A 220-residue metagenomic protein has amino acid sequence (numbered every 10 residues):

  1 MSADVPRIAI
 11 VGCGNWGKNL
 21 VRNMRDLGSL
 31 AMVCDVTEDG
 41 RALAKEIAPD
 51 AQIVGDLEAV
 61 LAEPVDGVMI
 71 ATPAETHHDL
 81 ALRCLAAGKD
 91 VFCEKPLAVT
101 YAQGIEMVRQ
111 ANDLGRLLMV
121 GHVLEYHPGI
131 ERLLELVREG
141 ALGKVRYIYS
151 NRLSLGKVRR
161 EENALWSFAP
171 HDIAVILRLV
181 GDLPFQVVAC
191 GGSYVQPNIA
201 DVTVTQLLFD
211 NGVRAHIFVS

Functional and structural regions predicted by a protein language model:
M1-A48: N-terminal Rossmann-like dinucleotide-binding module
N19, L43, A59, G67 (+5 more regions): Alpha-helical elements of Rossmann-like donor-binding domains used by nucleotide-donor carbohydrate transfer enzymes
L30, A51, A87-K89, L114-R116 (+1 more regions): A short helix->loop->beta-strand "cap" motif at the edges of active sites that frequently abuts
M32, G67, Y147, R214: Short, Asp-centered acidic motifs that coordinate Mg2+ and/or phosphate in catalytic or ligand-binding sites
A48-R109: Beta-loop-alpha module in the N-terminal Rossmann-like domain of NAD(P)-dependent dehydrogenases, especially those
E75, A98-R159, D172: A contiguous active-site-proximal alpha/beta segment in oxidoreductase catalytic domains
C93, L118-V120, I217: Hydrophobic residues in well-ordered beta-strands that form the structural core
P170-S220: Contiguous beta-strand/loop segments that form the cofactor/metal-binding neighborhood of enzyme cores
